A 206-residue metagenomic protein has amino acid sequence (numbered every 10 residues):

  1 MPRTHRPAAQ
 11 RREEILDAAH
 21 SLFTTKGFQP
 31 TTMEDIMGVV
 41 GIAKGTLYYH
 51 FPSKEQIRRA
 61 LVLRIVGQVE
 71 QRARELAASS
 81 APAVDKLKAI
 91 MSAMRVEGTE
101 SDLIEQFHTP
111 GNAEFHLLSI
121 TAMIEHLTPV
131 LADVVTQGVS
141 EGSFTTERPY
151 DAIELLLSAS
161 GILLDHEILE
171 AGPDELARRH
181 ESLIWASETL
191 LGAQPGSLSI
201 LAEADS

Functional and structural regions predicted by a protein language model:
M1-K26, P30-I42, E55-R59: Basic, helix-initiating cap at the start of DNA-binding domains
M1-P2, V96, P129-E141, E170-S206: C-terminal peripheral helix-coil segments that are non-catalytic and often amphipathic
T24, Y48-P52, R64: Base-recognition residues in the alpha-helical recognition helix of bacterial helix-turn-helix
G45: Key DNA-contact positions within bacterial/archaeal DNA-binding proteins
R58, V62, V66, H116 (+2 more regions): Amphipathic, non-transmembrane alpha-helical scaffold segments
A60, R64, Q71-I104, I153-L156: Hydrophobic alpha-helical connector segments
V84-D85, S119-M123, T136, S140-L155 (+2 more regions): All-alpha amphipathic helical-bundle segments outside canonical DNA-binding/catalytic cores that form hydrophobic
R95-S143, I168: Short secondary-structure transition hinges
